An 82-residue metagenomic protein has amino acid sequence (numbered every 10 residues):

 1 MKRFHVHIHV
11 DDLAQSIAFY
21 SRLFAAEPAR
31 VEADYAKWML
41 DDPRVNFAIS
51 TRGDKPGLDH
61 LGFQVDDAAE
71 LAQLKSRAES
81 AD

Functional and structural regions predicted by a protein language model:
M1-K2, H7-N46: Core segments of cupin and vicinal oxygen chelate
R3, G57-H60: Eukaryotic phosphotyrosine signaling hubs
L13, F63-D82: Vicinal oxygen chelate
K37-D41, D59, D82: Short, surface-exposed, charged/polar-biased interaction segments
G53-K55: Short, flexible turn/loop "capping" segments at secondary-structure junctions
